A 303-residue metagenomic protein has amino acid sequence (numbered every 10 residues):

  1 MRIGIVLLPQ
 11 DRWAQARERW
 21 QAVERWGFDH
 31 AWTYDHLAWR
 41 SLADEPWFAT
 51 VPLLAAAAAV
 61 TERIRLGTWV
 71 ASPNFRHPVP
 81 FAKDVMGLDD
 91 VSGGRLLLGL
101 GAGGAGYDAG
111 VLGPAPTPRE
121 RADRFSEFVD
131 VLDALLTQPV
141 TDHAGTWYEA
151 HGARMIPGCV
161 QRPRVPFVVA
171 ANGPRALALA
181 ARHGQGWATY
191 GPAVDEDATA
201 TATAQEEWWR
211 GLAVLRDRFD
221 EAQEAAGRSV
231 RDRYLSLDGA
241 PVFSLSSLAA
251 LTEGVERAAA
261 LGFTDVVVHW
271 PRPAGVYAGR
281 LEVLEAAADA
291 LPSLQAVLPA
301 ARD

Functional and structural regions predicted by a protein language model:
M1-D303: Active-site-adjacent structural elements that line small-molecule/cofactor binding pockets in enzymes
